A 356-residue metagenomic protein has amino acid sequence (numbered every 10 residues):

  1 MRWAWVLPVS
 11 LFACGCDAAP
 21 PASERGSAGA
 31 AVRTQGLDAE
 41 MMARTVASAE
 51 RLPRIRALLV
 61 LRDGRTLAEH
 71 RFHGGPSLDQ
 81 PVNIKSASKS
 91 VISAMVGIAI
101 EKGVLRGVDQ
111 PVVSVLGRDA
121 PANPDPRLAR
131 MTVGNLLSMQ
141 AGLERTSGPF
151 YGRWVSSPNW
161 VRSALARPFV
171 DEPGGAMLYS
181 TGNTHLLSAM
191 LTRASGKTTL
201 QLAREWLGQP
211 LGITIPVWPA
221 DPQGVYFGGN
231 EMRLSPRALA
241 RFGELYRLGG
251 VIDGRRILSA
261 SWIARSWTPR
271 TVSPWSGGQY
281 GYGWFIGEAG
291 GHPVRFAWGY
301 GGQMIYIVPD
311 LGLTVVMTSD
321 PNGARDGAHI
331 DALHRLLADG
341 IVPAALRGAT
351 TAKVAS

Functional and structural regions predicted by a protein language model:
A13-G15: C-terminal motif of bacterial Sec signal peptides marking the signal peptidase cleavage site
A19-P21, G299-S356: Structured C-terminal helix/loop/strand segments within mature extracytoplasmic catalytic/sensor domains
V46-P76, Y306, G312-V316: A short, well-structured edge-of-sheet supersecondary motif
G64, V82-V108, L136, L187-L191 (+1 more regions): Active-site SXXK
R71, S147-M232: Catalytic-site signature segments of enzymes, centered on catalytic residues
N83, K102-A141, A166, S195-L234: Active-site helix/loop module of the DD-peptidase/beta-lactamase fold, centered on the serine-lysine SxxK catalytic
N183-M190, N230-V251, Q303-S319: Active-site-proximal alpha-helical segments within enzyme catalytic domains
T214-P216, I263-V315: Active-site Gly/Thr loop motif
